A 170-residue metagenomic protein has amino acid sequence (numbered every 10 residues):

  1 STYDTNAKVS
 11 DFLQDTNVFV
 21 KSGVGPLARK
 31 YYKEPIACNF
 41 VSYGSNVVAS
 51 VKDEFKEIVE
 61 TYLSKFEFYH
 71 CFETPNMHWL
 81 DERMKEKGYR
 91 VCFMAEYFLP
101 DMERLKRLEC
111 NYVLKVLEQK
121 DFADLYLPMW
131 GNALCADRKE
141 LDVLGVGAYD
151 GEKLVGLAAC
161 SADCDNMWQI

Functional and structural regions predicted by a protein language model:
S1-D121: Acyl-donor-binding surface of acyltransferase catalytic domains
M84-K85, N132-C135, A159: Short secondary-structure capping micro-motifs at structural edges
E109-C110, Y126-P128, G156-C160, I170: A short secondary-structure junction signal
N111-V146: Internal catalytic-core helix/loop-beta-alpha segment that presents or stabilizes conserved functional determinants
D137-W168: A conserved beta-strand-loop-helix scaffold within acyl/acetyltransferase catalytic domains
